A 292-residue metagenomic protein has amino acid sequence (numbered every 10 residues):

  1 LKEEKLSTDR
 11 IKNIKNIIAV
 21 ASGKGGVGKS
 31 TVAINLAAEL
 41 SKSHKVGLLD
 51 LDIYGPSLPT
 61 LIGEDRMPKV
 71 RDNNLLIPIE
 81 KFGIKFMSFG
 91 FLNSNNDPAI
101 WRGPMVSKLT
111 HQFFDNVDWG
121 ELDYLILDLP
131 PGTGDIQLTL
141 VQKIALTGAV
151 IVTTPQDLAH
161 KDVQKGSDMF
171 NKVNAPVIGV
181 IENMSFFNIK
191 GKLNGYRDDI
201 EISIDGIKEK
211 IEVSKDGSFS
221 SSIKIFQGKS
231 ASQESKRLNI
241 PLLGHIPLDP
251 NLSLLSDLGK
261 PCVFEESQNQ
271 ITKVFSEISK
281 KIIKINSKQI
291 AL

Functional and structural regions predicted by a protein language model:
L1-G23, M67, S276-I282, I290-L292: Extreme N-terminal, non-catalytic leader segments that precede Walker-type/kinase nucleotide-binding cores
I14, G25, D50, L58 (+8 more regions): Residue-level signature of catalytic and energy-coupling elements of molecular machines, predominantly ATP/GTP-dependent
N16-I53, S167: Walker A/P-loop phosphate-binding motif and the immediately C-terminal alpha-helix
G26-N35, P56-P59, L129-Q137, A159-D162: Short glycine/serine/threonine-rich phosphate/pyrophosphate-binding segments that cradle anionic phosphate groups
H44-G47, L51-N96, W101, S107 (+2 more regions): Phosphate-binding loop that captures ATP/GTP phosphates
G90-L140: Phosphate-binding/switch loop-helix module in NTP-utilizing enzymes
D123-Y124, P130-I240, H245, L254: Conserved catalytic-core segment of NTP-binding enzymes
L258-I271: C-terminal boundary of histidine-terminating zinc-finger modules
